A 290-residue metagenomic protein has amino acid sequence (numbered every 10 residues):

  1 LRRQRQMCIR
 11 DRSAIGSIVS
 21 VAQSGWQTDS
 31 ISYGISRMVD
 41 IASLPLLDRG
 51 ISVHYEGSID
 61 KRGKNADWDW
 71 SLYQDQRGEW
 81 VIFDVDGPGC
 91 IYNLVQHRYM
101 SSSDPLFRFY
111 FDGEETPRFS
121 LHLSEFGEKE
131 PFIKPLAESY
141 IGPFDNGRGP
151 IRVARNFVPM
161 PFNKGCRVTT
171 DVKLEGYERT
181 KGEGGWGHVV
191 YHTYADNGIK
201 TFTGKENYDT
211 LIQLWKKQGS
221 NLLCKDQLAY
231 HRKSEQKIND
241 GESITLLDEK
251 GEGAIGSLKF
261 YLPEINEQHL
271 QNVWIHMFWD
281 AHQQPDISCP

Functional and structural regions predicted by a protein language model:
L1-D11: Single conserved hydrophobic/aromatic residue that forms the stacking wall/gate of nucleotide- or nucleobase-binding
R10-Q23, K164-G165, T170-L174: Low-complexity, Gly/Pro
I15-P105, G176-Q271: Solvent-exposed, flexible loop/coil segments flanking beta-strands in beta-rich domains
N93-H97, R108-Y110, F157-P159, G165-D171 (+2 more regions): Residues within well-ordered beta-strands of beta-sheet-rich folds
D104-E114, Q268-A281: Short, surface-exposed beta-strand/strand-loop-strand elements in extracellular ectodomains
R108-Y110, L121-S124, K181-E183: "Short basic amphipathic alpha-helical interaction patches in structured regions
E115-G142, W274, D280-P290: A surface-exposed loop-and-adjacent beta-strand signature within N-terminal beta-sandwich domains that mediate ligand
E128-R167, K173-G176: Beta-sandwich interaction modules
